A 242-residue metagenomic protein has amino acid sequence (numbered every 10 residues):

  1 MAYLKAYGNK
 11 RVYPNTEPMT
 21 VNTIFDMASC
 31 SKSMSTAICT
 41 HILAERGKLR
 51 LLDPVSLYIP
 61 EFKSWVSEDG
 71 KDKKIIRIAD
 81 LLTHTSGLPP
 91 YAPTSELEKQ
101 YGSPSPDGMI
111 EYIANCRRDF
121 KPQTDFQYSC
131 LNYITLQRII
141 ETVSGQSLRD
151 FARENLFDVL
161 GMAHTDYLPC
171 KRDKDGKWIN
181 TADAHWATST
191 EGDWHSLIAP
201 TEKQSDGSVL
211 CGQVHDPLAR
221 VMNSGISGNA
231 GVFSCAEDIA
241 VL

Functional and structural regions predicted by a protein language model:
M1-M27, K48, W65, E111-N115: Short, conserved catalytic-motif segment at the N-terminal edge
Y7, V66-L242: Short, surface-exposed loop or secondary-structure junction motifs that flank catalytic or metal-binding residues
D26-L52, Y133-E141, I239-L242: Active-site SXXK
I38-A44, I59, L82-P89: Generic hydrophobic/packing signal
L51-S67, D158-L160: Short, glycine/proline-biased beta-turn/loop segments that scaffold the active-site neighborhood
